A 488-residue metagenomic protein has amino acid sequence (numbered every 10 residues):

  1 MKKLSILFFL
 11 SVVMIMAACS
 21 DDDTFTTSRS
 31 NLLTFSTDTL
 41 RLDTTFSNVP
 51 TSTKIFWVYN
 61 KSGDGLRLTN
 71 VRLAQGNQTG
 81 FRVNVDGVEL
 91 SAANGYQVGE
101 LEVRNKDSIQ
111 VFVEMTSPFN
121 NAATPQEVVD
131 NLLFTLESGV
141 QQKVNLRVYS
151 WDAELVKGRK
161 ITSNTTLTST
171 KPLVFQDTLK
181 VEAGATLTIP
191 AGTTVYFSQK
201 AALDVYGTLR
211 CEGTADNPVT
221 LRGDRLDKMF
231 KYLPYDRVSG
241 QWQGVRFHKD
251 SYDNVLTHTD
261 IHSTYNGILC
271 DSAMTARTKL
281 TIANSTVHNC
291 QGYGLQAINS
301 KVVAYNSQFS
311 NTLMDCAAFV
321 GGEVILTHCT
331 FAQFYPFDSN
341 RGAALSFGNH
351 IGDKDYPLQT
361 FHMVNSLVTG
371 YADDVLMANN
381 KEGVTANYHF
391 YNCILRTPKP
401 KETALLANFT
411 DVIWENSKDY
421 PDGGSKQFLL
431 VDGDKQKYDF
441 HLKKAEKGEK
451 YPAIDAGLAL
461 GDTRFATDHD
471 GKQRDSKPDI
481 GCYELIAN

Functional and structural regions predicted by a protein language model:
M1-S5: Positively charged n-region of N-terminal signal peptides that target proteins for export
I6-L10: Sec-dependent N-terminal signal peptides
I15-A18: C-terminal motif of bacterial Sec signal peptides marking the signal peptidase cleavage site
D22-T26, L33-T44, V49-T51, I55 (+4 more regions): Beta-strand/loop edge motif enriched in small/polar residues
T51-S52, G63-L68: Short acidic/proline- and small/hydrophobic-mixed sequence motifs that coincide with surface turns and coil-to-beta
V58-S62: Asparagine-centered strand-capping/turn motif at beta-strand->loop junctions
N70-Q75, L167: Change to "...patches in solvent-exposed regions of secreted, membrane-anchored, or virion-exposed structural
A74-Y96: Short, solvent-exposed loop/linker segments at beta-strand-coil boundaries, enriched for Pro/Gly and Ser/Thr
